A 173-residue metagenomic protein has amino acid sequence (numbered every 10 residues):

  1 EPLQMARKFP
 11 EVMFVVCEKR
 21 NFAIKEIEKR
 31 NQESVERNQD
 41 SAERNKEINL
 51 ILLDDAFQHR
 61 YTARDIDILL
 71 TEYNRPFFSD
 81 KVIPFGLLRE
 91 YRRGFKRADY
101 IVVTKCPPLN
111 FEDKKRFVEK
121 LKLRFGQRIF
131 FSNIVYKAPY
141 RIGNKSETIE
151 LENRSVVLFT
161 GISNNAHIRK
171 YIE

Functional and structural regions predicted by a protein language model:
E1-N31, K46-R124: Phosphate/Mg2+-binding loops and adjacent switch elements in nucleotide/diphosphate-handling enzyme cores
K29-K46, S155: Intrinsic disorder/low-complexity segments
D67, I129, V156: Hydrophobic anchor at the start of a short beta-strand that flanks the dinucleotide cofactor-binding loop
Y100-D113, S132-A138, F159-S163: G-domain G4 guanine-recognition motif of GTPases
L121-K122, Q127-V135: Beta-strand->loop->alpha-helix junctions that form or flank phosphate-binding loops in nucleotide-handling enzymes
Y136-E147: Acidic anion/phosphate-binding donor-loop and adjacent secondary structure in glycosyltransferase catalytic cores
N153-E173: Redox- and metal-dependent alpha/beta enzyme cores, enriched for Fe-S-associated oxidoreductases and cofactor-handling
